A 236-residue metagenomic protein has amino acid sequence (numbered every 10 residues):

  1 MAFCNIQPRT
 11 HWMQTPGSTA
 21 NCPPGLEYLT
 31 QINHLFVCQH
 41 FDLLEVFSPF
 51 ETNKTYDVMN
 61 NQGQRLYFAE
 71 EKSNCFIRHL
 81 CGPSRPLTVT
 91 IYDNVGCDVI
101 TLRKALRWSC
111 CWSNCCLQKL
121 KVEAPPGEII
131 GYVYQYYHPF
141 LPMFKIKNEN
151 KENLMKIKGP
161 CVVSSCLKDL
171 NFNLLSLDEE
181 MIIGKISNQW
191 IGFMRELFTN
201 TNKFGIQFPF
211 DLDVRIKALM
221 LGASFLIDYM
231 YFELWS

Functional and structural regions predicted by a protein language model:
M1-T88, Y92-D98, K104-K119, P125-I130 (+1 more regions): Low-complexity or membrane-interfacial segments used for flexible interactions
